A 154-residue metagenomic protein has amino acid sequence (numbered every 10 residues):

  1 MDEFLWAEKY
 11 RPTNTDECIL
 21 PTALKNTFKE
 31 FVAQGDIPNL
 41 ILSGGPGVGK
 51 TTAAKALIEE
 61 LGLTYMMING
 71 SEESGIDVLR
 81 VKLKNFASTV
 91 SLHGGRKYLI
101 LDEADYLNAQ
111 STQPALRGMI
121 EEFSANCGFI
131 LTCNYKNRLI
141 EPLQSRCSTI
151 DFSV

Functional and structural regions predicted by a protein language model:
M1-V154: P-loop/Walker A NTP-binding region and its immediately flanking N-terminal helices in P-loop NTPase folds
